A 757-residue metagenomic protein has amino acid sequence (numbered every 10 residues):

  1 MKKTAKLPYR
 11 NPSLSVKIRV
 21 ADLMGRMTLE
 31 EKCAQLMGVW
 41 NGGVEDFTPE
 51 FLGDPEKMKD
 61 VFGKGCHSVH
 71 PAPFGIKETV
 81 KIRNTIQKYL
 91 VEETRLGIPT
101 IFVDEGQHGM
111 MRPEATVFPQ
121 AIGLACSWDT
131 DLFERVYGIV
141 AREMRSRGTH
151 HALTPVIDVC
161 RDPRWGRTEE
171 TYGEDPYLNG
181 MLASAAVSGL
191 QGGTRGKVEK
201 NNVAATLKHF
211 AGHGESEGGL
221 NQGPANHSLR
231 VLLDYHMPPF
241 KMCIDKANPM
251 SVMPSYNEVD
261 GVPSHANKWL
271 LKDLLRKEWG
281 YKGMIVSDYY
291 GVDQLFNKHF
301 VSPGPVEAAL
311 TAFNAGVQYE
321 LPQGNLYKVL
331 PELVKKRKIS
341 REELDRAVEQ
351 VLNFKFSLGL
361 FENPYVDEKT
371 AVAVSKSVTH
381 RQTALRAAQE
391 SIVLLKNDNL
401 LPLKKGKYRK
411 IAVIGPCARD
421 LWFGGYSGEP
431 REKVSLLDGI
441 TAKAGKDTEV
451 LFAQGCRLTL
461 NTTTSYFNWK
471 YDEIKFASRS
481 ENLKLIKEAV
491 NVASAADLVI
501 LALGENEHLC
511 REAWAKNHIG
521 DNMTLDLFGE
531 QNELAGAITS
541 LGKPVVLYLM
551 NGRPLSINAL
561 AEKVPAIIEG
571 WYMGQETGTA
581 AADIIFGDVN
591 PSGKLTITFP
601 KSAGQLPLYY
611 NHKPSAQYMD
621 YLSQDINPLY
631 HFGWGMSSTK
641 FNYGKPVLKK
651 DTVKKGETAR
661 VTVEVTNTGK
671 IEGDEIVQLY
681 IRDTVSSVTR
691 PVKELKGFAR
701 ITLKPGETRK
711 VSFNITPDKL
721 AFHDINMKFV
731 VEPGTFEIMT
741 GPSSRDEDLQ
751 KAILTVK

Functional and structural regions predicted by a protein language model:
M1-D724, E732-D746, T755-K757: Glycoside hydrolase catalytic-domain context in secreted enzymes
